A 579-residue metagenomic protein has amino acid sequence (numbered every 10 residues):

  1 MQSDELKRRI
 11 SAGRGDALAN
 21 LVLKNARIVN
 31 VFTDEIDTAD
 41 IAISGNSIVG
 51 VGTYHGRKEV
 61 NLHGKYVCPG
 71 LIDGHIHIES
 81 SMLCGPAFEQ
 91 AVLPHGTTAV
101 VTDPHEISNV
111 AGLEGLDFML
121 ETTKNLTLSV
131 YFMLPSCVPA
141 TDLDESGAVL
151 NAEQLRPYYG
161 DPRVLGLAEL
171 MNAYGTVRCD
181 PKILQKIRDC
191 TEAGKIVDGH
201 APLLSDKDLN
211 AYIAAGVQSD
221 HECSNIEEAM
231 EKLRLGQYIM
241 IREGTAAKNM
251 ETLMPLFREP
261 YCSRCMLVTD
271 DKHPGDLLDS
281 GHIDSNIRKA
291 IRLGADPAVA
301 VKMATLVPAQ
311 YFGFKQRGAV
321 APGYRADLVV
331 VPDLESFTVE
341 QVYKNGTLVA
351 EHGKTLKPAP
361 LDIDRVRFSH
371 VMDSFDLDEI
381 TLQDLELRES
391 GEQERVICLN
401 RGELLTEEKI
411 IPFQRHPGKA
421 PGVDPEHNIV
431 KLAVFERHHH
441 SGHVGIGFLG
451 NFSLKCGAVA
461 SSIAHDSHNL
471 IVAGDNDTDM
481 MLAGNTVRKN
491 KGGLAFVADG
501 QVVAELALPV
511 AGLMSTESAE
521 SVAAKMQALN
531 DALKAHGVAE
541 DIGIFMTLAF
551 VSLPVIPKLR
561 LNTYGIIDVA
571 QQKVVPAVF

Functional and structural regions predicted by a protein language model:
M1-A39, I43-S44, G52, L93-H95 (+2 more regions): Active-site microenvironment of metallo-dependent hydrolases
S3-A12, E89-G194, P260, V503-A507: Divalent-metal coordination cores built from histidine and acidic residues
A26, N46, G64, H75 (+9 more regions): Divalent metal-coordination and catalytic microenvironments
Y54-N125, A473, T478: Metal-associated gating/positioning segment near the N- to mid-region
C68-H75, T102-H105, M133, A168 (+3 more regions): Active-site neighborhood of phospho(di)ester-bond hydrolases with catalytic His/Asp-centered motifs
P104-I107, P135-S136, N172, P202-L203 (+5 more regions): Short, ordered loop/turn segments at secondary-structure junctions
A111-G115, T141-G147, R178-K182, D208-Y212 (+9 more regions): Short acidic, glycine/serine/threonine-rich loops at helix termini
V149-E169, G175-M240, A247-V268, L278-R292 (+1 more regions): Histidine/acidic residue-rich metal-binding segments in metalloenzymes
